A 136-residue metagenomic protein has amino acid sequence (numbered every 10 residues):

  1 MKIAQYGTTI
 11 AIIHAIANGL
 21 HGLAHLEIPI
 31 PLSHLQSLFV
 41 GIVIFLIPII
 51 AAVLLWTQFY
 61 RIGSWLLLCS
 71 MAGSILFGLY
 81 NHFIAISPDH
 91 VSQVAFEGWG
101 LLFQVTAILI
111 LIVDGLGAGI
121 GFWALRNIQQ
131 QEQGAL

Functional and structural regions predicted by a protein language model:
M1-A15, I120-Q130, L136: Cytosolic juxtamembrane helix and N-cap/initiation of the first transmembrane helix
I12-I16, L35-Q58, I62, C69-L76 (+2 more regions): Core segments of alpha-helical transmembrane spans in multipass integral membrane proteins
A17-H25, C69-P88: C-terminal TM-helix exit segments that contain a strictly Trp-centered aromatic cap at the helix terminus
A17-S37, P88-W99: Membrane-interface interhelical loops and short amphipathic "cap" helices that link adjacent transmembrane segments
L26-S33, Y60, F83-H90, L125-Q133: Transmembrane helix-loop junctions in multipass membrane proteins, especially transporters and channels
L54-W56, Y80-N81, F122-R126: Juxtamembrane cytosolic interface motif at the C-terminal end of transmembrane helices
A95-D114: Individual transmembrane alpha-helices with interfacial aromatic-anchor signatures
